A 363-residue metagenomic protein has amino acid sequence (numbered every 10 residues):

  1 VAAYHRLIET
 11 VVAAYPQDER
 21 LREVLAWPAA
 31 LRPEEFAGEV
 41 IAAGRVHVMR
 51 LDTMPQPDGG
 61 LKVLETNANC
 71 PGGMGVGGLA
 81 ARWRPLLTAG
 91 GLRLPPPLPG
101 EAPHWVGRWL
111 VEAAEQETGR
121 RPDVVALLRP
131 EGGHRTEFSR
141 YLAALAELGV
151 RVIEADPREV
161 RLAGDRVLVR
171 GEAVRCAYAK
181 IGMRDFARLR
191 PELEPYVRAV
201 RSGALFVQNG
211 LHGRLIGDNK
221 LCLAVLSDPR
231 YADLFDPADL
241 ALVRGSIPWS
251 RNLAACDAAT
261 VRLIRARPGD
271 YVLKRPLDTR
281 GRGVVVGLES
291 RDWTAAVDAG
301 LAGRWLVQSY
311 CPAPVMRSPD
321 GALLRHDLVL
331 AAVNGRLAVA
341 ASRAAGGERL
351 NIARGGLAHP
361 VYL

Functional and structural regions predicted by a protein language model:
V1-E35: Low-complexity, highly charged intrinsically disordered N-terminal segments that act as targeting/localization
A3-R6, V48, T136: Generic alpha-helix structural propensity
L25-F36, T136, A143-A144, L148: HKD-type phospholipase D/PLD-like phosphodiesterase module
E34-Q56: Conserved beta-strand/loop block within the catalytic cores of divalent metal-dependent phospho-transfer/hydrolysis
G44, M54-D58, C70-G77, A81-L363: Domain-scale recognition of functional cores that engage charged ligands
